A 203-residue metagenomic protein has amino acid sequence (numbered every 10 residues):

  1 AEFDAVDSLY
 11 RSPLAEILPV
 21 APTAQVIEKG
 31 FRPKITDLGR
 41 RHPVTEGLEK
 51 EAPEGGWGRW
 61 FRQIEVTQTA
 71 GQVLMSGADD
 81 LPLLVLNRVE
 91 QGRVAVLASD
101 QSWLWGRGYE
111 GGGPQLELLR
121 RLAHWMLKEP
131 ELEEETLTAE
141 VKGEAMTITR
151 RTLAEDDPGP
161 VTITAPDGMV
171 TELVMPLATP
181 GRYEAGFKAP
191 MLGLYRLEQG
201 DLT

Functional and structural regions predicted by a protein language model:
A1-T203: N-linked glycosylation sequons
